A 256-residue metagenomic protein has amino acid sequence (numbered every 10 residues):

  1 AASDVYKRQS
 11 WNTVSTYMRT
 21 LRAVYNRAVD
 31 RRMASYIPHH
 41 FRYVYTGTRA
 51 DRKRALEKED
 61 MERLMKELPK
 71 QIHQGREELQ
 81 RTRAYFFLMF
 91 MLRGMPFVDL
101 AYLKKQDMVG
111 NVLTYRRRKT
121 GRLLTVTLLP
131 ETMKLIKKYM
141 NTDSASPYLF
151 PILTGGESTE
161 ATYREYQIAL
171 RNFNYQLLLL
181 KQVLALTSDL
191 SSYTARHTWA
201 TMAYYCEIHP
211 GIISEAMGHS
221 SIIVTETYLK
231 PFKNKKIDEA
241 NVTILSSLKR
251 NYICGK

Functional and structural regions predicted by a protein language model:
A1-Y6: Short, small-residue-biased leader/transition segments that mark boundaries at the very start of proteins
K7-H40, R93: N-terminal DNA-binding recognition helix of tyrosine site-specific recombinases/integrases
A34-P69, G156-Y163: Flexible interdomain linker/hinge and immediately adjacent N-terminus of the catalytic tyrosine-recombinase domain
R42-Y43, Y102-K138: Conserved tyrosine-mediated DNA breakage-rejoining catalytic core shared by Y-recombinases
A55, R117-G121, M217-V242: Catalytic-site neighborhood detector that most strongly recognizes the C-terminal catalytic loop/helix of tyrosine
K66, K70-R76, A145, N174-E215: Short, basic (Lys/Arg/His-rich) helix/loop patches that form interaction surfaces in the mid-to-C-terminal regions
Q106-V112, T187-S188, I208-T227, I253-K256: Short, polar N-cap/turn motifs at the start of nucleic acid-interacting alpha helices
S144, I152-E160, T243-K256: C-terminal secondary-structure termini that scaffold catalytic or DNA-interacting sites
